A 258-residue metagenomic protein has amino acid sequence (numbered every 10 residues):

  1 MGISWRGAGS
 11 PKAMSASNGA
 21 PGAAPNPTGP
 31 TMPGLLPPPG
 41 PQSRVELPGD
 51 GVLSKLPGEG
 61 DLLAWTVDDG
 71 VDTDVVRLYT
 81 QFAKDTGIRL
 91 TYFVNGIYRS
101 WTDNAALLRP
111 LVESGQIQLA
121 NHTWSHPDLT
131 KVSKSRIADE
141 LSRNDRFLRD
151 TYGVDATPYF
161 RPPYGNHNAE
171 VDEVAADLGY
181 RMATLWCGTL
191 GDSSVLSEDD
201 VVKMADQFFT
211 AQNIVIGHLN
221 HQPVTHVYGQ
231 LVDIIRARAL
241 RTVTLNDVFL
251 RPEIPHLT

Functional and structural regions predicted by a protein language model:
M1-W65, D72-T80, A106-L108, D199-D200 (+1 more regions): N-terminal pre-catalytic segment of deacetylase/amide-hydrolase enzymes
G29-D128, R136, E140, F147 (+1 more regions): Active-site beta->alpha N-cap acidic-glycine motif
L63-T66, L90-V94, Q118-N121, P158-P162 (+3 more regions): Structural recognition of the beta-strand scaffold that forms the well-ordered cores of secreted hydrolase catalytic
D69-T73, G96-W101, W124-L129, V154 (+4 more regions): Solvent-exposed loop/turn segments at secondary-structure junctions within structured extracellular/periplasmic domains
R77, Q81, R109, S135 (+6 more regions): Solvent-exposed, polar/charged alpha-helical surfaces in well-ordered, non-transmembrane soluble domains, broadly
K84-T91, Q118, K134-N168, V202-G217: CE4/NodB-like, metal-dependent polysaccharide N-deacetylase domain that modifies extracellular/periplasmic N-acetylated
I97-R99, P158, M182-V224, Y228 (+1 more regions): Peptidoglycan cell-wall recognition and remodeling modules
N166-F208, L240-P252: His/Asp/Glu-enriched short active-site or ligand-binding loop at hydrolase and phosphoryl-transfer sites
